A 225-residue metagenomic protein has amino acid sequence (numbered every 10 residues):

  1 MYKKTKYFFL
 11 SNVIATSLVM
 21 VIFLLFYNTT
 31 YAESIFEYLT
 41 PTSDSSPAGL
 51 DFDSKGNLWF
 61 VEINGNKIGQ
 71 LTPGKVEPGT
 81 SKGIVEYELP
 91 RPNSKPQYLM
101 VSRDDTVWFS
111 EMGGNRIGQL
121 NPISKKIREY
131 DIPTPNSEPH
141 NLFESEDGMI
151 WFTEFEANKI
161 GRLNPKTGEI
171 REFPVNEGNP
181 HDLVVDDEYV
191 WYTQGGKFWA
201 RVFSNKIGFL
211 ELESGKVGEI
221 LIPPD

Functional and structural regions predicted by a protein language model:
L39-N66: Beta-strand-rich domains and repeat architectures in extracellular enzymes and scaffolds, especially beta-propellers
L39-S43, E88-P92, D131-P135, P174-E177 (+1 more regions): Surface loop/turn motifs at the tips and blade-to-blade linkers of beta-strand repeat domains
S46, N64, K95, G113 (+4 more regions): Beta-rich catalytic cores
F52-K55, V101-D104, E144-D147, V185-E188: Residue-level detector of Asp-centered blade-edge/turn motifs that repeat once per structural unit in beta-propeller
L58-N64, V107-G113, I150-E156, W191-V202: Conserved beta-strand positions in repeat-built beta-propeller and related beta-rich domains
N66-Q70, N115-Q119, N158-R162, N205-G208: A short loop-to-beta-strand structural motif that recurs across blades of beta-propeller domains
T72-E77, N121-K125, N164-G168, L210-G215: Short loop/turn segments that connect beta-strands within beta-propeller blades
